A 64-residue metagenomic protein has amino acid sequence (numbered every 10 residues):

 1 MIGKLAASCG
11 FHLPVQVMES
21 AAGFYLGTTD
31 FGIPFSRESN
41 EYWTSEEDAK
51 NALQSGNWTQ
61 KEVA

Functional and structural regions predicted by a protein language model:
M1-T28, S55, T59-V63: Short N-terminal "domain-start" leader segments that mark the transition from disordered tails or signal peptides into
G32-E46: A short, exposed loop/beta-hairpin motif centered on an aromatic-Gly-Thr core
A52: An amphipathic, aromatic/His-enriched active-site/gating alpha helix that lines ligand/cofactor pockets
